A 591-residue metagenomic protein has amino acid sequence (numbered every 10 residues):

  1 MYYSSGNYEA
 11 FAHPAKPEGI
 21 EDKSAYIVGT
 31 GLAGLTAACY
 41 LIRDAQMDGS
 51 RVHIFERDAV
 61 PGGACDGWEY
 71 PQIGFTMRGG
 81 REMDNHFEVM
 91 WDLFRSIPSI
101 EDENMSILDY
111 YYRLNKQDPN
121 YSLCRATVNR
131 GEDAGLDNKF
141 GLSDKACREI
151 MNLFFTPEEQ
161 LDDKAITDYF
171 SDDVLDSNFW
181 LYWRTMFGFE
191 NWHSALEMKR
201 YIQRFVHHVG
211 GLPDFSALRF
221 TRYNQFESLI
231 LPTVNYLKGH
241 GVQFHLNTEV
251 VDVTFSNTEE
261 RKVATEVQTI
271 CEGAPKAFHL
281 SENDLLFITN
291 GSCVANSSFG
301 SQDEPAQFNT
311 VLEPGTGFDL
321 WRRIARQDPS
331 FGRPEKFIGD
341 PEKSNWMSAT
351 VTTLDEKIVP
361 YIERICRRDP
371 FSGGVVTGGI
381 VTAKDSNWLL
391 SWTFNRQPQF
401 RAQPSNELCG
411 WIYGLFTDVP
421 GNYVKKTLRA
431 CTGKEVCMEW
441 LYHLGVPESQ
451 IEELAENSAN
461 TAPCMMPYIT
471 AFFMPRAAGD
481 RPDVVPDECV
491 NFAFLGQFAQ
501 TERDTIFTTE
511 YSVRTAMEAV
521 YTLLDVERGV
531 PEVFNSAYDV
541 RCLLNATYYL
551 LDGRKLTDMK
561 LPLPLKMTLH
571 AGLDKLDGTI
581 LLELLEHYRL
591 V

Functional and structural regions predicted by a protein language model:
M1-A25, R43-R51, A546, L550-V591: Extreme N-terminal leader/targeting segments of oxidoreductases
G29-L35: Glycine-rich Rossmann-fold phosphate-binding loop(s) that bind the pyrophosphate of adenine dinucleotide cofactors
I42-Y70: Glycine-rich FAD pyrophosphate-binding loop
Q72-N115: Conserved FAD-binding subdomain of flavin-dependent enzymes
I100-H207, R219-F220: Rossmann-like flavin
N104-Y112, R528-Y538: Short, glycine/acidic-rich hinge or "gate" loops at secondary-structure transitions that mediate conformational
Q203-L285, T289-G291, D303-E304, N309-P314 (+1 more regions): Helical element adjacent to the flavin cofactor pocket in flavoenzyme catalytic cores
H207-T221, N283-L285, N290-T515, Y521-N535: C-terminal segments that line or cap access tunnels to active or ligand-binding sites in enzymes and enzyme-associated
